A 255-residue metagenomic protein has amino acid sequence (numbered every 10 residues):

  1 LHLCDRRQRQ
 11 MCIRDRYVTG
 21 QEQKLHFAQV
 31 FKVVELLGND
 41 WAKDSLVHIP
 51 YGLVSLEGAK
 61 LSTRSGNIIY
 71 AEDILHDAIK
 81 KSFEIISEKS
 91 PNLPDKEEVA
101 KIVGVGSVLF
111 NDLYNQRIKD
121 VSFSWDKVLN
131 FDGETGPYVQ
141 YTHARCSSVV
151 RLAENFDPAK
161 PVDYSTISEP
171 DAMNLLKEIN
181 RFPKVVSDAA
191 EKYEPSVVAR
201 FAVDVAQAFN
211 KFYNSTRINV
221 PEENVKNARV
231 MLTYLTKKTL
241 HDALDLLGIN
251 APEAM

Functional and structural regions predicted by a protein language model:
L1-H2: Short, exposed "boundary/linker" segments that immediately precede the start of a downstream structural module
R6-Q10, R14-M255: Non-catalytic interaction-recognition regions
